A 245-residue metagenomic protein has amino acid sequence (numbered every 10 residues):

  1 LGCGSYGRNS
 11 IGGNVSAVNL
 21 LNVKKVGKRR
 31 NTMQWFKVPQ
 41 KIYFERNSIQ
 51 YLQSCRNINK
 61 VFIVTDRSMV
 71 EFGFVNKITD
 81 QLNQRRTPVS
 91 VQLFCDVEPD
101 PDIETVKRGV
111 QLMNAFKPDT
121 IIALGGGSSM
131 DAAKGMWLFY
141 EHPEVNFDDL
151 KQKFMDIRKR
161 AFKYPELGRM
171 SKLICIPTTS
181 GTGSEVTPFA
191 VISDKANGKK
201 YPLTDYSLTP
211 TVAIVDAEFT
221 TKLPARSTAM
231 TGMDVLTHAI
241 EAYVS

Functional and structural regions predicted by a protein language model:
L1-M33: C-terminal segments
I11-V15, N47, G73, K77 (+4 more regions): Conserved active-site and cofactor/substrate-binding residues in soluble primary-metabolism enzymes
N22-R29, N57, N83-T87, Q111-A115 (+5 more regions): Generic secondary-structure signature for well-ordered alpha-helical cores
M33-T120: ATP/NTP phosphate-donor binding region
Q40, V145-S245: A glycine/threonine-rich phosphate-anchoring loop and its flanking beta-alpha core in nucleotide/phosphate-binding
I78, G109-V110, S129-P143, V186-T187: Short Gly/Thr/Asp-enriched flexible loops that form oxyanion-binding sites at enzyme active sites
P118-M136, T178-S184: Glycine/serine-rich anion-binding loops at beta->alpha junctions that coordinate negatively charged ligand groups
